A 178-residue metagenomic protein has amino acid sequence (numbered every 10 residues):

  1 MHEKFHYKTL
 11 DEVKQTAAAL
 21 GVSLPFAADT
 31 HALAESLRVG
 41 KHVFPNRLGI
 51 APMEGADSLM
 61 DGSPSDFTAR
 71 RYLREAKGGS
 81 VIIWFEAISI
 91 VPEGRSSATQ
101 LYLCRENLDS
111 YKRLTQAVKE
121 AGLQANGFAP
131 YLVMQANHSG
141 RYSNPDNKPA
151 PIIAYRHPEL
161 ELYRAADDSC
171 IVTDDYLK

Functional and structural regions predicted by a protein language model:
M1-G40, G55-S63: An N-cap/entry alpha-helix motif that binds or orients negatively charged groups
I50, E75, G79, M134: Conserved, mostly hydrophobic/aromatic
G55, I88-E93, R156-E161: Short connector loops/turns at beta-strand edges and beta->alpha or beta->beta junctions
S58-K77, Q100-E120, S143-N147, T173-K178: Glycine-rich anion/phosphate-binding loops
V81, P130: Short acidic/polar active-site loop segments enriched in Thr and Asp
I82-D109, A136-K148: Glycine-rich, proline-tolerant flexible connector loops at the mouths of alpha/beta enzymes
E120-G127: Alpha-helix termini
Y131, N137-K178: Non-globular sequence segments
